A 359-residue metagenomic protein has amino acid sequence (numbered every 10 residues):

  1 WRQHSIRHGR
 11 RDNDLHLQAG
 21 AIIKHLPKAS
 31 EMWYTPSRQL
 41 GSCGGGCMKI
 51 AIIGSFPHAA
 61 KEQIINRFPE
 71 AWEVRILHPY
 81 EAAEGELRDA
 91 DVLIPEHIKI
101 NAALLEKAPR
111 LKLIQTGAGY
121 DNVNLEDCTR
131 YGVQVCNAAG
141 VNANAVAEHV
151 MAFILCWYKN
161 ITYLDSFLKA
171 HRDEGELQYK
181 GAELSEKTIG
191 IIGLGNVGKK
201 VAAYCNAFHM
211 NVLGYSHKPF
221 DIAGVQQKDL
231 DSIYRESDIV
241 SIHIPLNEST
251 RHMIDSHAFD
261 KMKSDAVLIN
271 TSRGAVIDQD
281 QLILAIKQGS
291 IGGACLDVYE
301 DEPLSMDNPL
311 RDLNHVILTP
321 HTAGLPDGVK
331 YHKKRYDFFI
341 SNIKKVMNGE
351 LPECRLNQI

Functional and structural regions predicted by a protein language model:
K24-Y34, R38-A90: N-terminal glycine-/charge-rich "phosphate-binding" loop or analogous flexible N-terminal tail
G45, T129, N137-H149, Y163 (+2 more regions): C-terminal helix-to-coil terminal segments
I53, I191-I192: Conserved N-terminal Rossmann-fold NAD(P)-binding element of oxidoreductases
K99-A102, K218-P309: Rossmann-like adenosine-cofactor binding region
V133, A139-T188, A203, Y215: Phosphate-binding beta-alpha-beta segment of Rossmann-like dinucleotide-binding domains, i.e., the NAD(P)
V197: Hydrophobic/small residue at the entry helix of a nucleotide-binding pocket
A207-A223: NAD(P)-binding Rossmann-fold cofactor-contacting core
